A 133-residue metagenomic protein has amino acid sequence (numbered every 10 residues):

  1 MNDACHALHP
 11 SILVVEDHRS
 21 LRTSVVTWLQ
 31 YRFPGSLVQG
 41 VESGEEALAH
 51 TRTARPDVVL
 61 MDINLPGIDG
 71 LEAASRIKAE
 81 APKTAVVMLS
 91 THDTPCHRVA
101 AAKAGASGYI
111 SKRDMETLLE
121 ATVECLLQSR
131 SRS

Functional and structural regions predicted by a protein language model:
E16: Conserved acidic carboxylate
R19-Q39: Two-component/phosphorelay signaling modules centered on CheY-like receiver
G40-V58: Acidic, metal-coordinating helix/loop segments flanking the phosphotransfer/catalytic sites of two-component signaling
S43, D69-E72: Acidic catalytic/metal-coordinating carboxylates
A49, L71-P82: Short amphipathic alpha-helix used as the core "switch/output" element in two-component signaling
D62, S90: Active-site residues of response regulator receiver
P66, T94: The feature encodes the CheY-like receiver
